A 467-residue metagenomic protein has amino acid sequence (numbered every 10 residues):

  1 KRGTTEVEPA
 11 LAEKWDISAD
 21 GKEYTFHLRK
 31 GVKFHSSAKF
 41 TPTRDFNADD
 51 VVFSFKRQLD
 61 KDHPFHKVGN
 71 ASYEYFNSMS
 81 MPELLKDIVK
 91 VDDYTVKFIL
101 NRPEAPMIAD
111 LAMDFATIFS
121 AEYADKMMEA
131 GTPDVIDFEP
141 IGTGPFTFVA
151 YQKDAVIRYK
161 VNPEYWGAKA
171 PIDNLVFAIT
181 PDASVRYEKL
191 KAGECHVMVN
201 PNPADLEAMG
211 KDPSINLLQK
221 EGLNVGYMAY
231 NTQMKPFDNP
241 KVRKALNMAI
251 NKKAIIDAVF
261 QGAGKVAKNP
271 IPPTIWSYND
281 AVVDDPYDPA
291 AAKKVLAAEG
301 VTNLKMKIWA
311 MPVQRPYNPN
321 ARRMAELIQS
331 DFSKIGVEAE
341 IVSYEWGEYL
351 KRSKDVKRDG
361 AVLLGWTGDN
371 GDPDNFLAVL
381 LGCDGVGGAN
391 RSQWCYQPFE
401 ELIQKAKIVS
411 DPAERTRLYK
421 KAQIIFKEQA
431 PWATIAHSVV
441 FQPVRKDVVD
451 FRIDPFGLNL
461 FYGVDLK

Functional and structural regions predicted by a protein language model:
K1-A19, H63, D114-T143, G167-P171 (+6 more regions): Short, solvent-exposed loop/beta-turn-alpha elements that line the ligand-binding surface or hinge of extracytoplasmic
E6, L11-F65, K97, K189 (+1 more regions): Aromatic- and charge-enriched surface segment that lines or borders ligand/interaction sites
E13, E23-H27, V51-S54, V96-F98 (+5 more regions): Short, well-ordered beta-strand elements
H27, D45, D50, L59-D60 (+1 more regions): Surface-exposed binding/hinge segments that line and control ligand-binding clefts or catalytic entry sites
A105-L111, G142, D257, E299-P316 (+2 more regions): Bilobed periplasmic-binding protein-like "clamshell/Venus-flytrap" ligand-binding domains
G131-D137, N162-A208, Q219, A325: Ligand-site clamp/hinge motif
R158-P163, K211, D238-S330, K334 (+3 more regions): Append "and occasionally in soluble cytosolic enzymes with long acidic Gly/Pro-rich linkers
H196-V197, I308, S330-C383: Periplasmic binding protein-like
